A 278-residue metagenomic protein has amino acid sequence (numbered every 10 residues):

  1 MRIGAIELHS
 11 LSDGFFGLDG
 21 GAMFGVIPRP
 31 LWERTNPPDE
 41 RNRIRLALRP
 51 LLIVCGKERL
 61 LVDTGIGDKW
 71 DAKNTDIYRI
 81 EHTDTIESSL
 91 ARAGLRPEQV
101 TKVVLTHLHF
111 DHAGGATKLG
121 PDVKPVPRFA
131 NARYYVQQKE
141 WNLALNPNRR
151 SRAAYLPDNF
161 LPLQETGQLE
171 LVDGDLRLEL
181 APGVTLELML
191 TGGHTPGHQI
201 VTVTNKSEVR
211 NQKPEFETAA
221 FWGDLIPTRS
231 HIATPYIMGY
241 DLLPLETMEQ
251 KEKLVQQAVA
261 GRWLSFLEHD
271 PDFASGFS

Functional and structural regions predicted by a protein language model:
R2-A93, I200-K206, P214-D224: Conserved beta-strand hairpin/beta-sheet module of binuclear metal-dependent hydrolase folds, prominently
D13-F15, T64-G67, L108, K139-E140 (+3 more regions): Active-site metal-binding loops of divalent metal-dependent hydrolases
L60-V62, V104, Y134, A219-F221 (+1 more regions): Residue-level marker for buried hydrophobic side chains located in beta-strands that build the well-ordered beta-sheet
D76-S88, T204-K206, F216-S278: Cap/insert and terminal regions of metallo-dependent hydrolase folds
E81-L95, Q99, P121, V126-L190 (+1 more regions): Metallo-beta-lactamase
V100-D111: Metallo-beta-lactamase
A113-G115, E187-Q199: Active-site glycine- and acidic-residue-rich loops that bind and position anionic ligands or nucleotide-like cofactors
A113-K124, F277: Metal-dependent catalytic neighborhoods of phosphoester/phosphodiester hydrolases
